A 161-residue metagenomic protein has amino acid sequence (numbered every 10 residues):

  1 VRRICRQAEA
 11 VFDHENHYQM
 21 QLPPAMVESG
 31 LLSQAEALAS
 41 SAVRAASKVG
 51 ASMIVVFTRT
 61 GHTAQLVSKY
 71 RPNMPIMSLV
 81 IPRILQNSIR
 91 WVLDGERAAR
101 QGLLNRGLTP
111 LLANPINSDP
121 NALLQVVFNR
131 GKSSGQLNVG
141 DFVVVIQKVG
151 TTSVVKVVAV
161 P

Functional and structural regions predicted by a protein language model:
V1, R71-P72: Active-site-adjacent beta->alpha loops and helix N-cap segments on the catalytic face of soluble alpha/beta enzymes
V1-A42: Long, charged amphipathic helices and adjacent flexible linkers at domain junctions
A8-F12, V49, S134: Solvent-exposed amphipathic alpha-helical surface segments
Q21-E28, K69, V126, T151: Short amphipathic alpha-helical patches
E28-L32, F57, N117: Hydrophobic alpha-helical scaffolding
Q34-L38, R59, D94: Short secondary-structure boundary/capping elements
S41, A46, M53, T63-A64 (+2 more regions): Divalent-cation
G50-R71: Acidic/histidine-rich
